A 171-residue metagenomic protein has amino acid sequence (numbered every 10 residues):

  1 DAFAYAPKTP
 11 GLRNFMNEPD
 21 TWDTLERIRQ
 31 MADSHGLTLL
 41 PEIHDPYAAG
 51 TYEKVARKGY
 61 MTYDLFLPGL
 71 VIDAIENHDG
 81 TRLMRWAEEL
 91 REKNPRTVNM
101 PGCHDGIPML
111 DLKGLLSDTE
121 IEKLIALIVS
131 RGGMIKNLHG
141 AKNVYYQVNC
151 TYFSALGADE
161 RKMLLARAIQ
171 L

Functional and structural regions predicted by a protein language model:
D1-L171: Active-site and adjacent substrate-binding regions of carbohydrate-active enzymes
